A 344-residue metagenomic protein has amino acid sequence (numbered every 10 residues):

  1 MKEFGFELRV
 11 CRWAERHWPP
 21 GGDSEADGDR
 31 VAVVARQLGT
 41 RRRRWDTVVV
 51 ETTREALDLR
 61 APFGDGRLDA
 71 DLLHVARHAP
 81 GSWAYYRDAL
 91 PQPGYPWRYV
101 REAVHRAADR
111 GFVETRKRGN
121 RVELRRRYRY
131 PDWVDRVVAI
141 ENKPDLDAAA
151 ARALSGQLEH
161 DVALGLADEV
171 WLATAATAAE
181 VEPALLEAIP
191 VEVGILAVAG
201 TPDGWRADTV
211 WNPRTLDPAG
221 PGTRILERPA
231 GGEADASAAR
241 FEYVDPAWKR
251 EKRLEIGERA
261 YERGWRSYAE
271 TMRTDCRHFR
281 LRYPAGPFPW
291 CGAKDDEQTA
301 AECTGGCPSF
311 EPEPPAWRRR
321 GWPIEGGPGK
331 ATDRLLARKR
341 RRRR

Functional and structural regions predicted by a protein language model:
M1-R12: A short, highly charged nucleic-acid-interacting micro-segment common to nuclease and nuclease-linked defense proteins
R12-G22, R54, R106-A107: Long, charge-dense low-complexity segments
P20-T40: A short acidic/basic microdomain associated with nuclease active sites
R42-R43, V134-D135, G165, V191 (+1 more regions): Structured loop/turn residues at beta-strand edges in well-structured enzyme cores
W45-R152: Conserved catalytic cores of phosphodiester-cleaving nucleases, focusing on short active-site segments
R98-Y128, A176-R344: Non-catalytic C-terminal interaction segments of nucleic acid-processing enzymes
V138-I140, W171-A173, G194-L196: Hydrophobic/aromatic beta-strand patches that form the interior of the parallel beta-sheet core in alpha/beta enzyme
A149-I189: Short, charged, amphipathic alpha-helix that recurs within catalytic cores of restriction-modification and other
